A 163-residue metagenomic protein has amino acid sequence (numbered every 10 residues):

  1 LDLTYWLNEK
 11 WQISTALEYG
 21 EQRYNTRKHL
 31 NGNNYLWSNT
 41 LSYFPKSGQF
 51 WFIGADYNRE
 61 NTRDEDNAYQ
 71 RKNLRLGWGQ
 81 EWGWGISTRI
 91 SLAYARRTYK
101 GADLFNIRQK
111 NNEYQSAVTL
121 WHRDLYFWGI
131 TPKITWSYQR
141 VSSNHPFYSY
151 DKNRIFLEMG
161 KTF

Functional and structural regions predicted by a protein language model:
L1-F163: Gram-negative and organellar
